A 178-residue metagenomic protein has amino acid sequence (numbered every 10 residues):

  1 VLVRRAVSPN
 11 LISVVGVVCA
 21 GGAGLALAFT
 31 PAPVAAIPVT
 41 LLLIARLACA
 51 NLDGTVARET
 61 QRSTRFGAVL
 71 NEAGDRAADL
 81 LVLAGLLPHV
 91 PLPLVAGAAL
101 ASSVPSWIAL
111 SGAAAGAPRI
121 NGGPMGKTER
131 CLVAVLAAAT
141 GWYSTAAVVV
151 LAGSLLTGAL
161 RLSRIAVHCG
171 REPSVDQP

Functional and structural regions predicted by a protein language model:
V1-L41, L155-V167, E172-P178: Topogenic membrane-insertion module of multi-pass membrane proteins
V1-V3, E72-P178: A feature for the membrane-embedded catalytic helix bundles of lipid/isoprenoid biosynthetic enzymes
S13-F66, L94-L100, Y143-G153: Membrane-embedded alpha-helical segments that form the functional core of polytopic membrane enzymes, especially those
A68-L70: Membrane-interface alpha-helices at helix entry/exit sites of multi-pass transporters
